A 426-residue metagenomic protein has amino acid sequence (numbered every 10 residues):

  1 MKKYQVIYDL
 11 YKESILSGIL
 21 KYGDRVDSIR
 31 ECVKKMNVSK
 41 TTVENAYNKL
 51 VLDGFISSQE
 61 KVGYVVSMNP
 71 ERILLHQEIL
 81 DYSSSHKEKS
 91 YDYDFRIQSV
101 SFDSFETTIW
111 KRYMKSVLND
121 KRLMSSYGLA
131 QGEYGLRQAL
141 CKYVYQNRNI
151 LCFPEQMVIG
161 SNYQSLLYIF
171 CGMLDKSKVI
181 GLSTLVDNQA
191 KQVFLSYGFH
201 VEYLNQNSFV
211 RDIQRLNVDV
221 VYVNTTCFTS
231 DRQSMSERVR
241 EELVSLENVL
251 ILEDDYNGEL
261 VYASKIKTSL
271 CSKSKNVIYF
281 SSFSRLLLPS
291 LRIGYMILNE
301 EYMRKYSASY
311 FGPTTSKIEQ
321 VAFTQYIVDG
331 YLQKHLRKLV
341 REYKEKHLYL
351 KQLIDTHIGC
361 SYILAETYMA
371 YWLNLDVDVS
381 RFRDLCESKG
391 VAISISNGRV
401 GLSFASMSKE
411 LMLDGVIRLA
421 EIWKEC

Functional and structural regions predicted by a protein language model:
M1-K115, S125, S309-I318, T324-Q325 (+8 more regions): N-terminal basic, amphipathic alpha-helical segments
Y64, Y222, G294-I297: Short glycine- and hydrophobic/aromatic-rich loop-to-beta-strand nucleating segment in the catalytic cores
N69-P70, K275, F283, L298-Y302 (+2 more regions): Short loop segments at secondary-structure junctions
L123-N248, G258-K273, I278, Y343: Conserved core of the PLP fold type I
L185-Q189, E301, N397: Short, polar loop motifs at secondary-structure junctions
H200, L250, G390-A392: Residue-level detector of anion-binding/catalytic polar loops
I278-I354, S361-I363: PLP-dependent aminotransferase class I/II
